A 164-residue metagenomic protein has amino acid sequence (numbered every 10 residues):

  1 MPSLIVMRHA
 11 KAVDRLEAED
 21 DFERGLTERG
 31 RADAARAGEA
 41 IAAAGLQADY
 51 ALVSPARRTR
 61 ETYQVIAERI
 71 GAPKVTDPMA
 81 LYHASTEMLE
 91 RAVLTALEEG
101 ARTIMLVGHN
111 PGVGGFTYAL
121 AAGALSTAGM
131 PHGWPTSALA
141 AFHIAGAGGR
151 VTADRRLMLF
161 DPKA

Functional and structural regions predicted by a protein language model:
P2-A84, L125-T127, P135-S137: Active-site-proximal alpha-helix that buttresses catalytic centers in soluble enzyme cores
L4, R102-M105, L139: Residue-level preference for the first positions of well-ordered beta-strands
A44-L46, A96-A101: Glycine-rich phosphate-binding loop signature in dinucleotide/nucleotide-binding domains
T62-I66, L89, F116-T117: Hydrophobic packing residues within well-ordered alpha-helices of enzyme cores
A80-A96: Short phosphate-binding loop-to-helix
A101-L120: A glycine-rich beta-strand to alpha-helix segment that forms a phosphate/ribose-binding loop at ligand/cofactor sites
A121-D154, F160-P162: Domain-level recognition of soluble alpha/beta enzyme cores, biased toward histidine phosphatases/phosphomutases
